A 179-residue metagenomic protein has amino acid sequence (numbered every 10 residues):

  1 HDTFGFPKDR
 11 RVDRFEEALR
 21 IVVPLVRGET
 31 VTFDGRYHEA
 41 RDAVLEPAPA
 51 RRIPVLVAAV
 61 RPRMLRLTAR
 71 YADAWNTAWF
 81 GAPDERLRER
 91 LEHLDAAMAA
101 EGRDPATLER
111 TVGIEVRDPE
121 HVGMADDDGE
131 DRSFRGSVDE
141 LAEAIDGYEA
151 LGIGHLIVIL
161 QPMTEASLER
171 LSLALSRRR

Functional and structural regions predicted by a protein language model:
H1-R179: Active-site-adjacent structural elements that line small-molecule/cofactor binding pockets in enzymes
